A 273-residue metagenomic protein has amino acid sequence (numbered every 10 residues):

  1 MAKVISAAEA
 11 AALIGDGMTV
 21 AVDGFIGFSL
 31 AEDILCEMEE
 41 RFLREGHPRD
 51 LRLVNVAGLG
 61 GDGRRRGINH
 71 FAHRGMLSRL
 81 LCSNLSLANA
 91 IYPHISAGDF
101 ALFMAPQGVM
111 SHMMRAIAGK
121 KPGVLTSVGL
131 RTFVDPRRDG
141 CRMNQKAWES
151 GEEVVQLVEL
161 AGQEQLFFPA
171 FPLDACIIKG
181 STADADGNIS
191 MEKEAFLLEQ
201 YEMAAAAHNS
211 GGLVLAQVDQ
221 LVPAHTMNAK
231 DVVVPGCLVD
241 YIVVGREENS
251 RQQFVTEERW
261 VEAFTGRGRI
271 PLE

Functional and structural regions predicted by a protein language model:
M1-E273: Conserved alpha/beta enzyme-core scaffold
